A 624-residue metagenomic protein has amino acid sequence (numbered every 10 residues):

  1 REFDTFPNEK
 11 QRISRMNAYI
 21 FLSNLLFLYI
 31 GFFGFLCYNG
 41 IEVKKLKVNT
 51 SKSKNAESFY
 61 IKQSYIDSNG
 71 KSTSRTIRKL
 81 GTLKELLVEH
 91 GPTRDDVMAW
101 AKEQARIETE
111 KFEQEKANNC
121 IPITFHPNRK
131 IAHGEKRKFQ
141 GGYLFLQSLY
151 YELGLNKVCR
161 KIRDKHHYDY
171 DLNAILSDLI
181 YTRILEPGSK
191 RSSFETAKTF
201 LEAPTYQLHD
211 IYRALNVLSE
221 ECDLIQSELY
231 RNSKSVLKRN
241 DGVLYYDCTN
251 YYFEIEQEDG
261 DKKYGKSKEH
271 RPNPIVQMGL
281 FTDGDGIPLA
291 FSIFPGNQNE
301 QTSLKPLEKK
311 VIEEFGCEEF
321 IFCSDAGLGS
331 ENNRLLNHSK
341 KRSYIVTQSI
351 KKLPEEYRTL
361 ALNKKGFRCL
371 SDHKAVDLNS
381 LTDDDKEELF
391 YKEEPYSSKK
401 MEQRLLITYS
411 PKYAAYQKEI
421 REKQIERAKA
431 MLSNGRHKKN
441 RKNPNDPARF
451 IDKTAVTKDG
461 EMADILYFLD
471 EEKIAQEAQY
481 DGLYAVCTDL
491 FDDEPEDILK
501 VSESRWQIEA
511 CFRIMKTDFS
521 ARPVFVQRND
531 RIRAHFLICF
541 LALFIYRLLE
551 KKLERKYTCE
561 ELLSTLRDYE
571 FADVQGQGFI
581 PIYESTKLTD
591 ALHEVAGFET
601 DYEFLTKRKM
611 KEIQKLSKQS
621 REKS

Functional and structural regions predicted by a protein language model:
F6-N8, I13-N173: Conserved glycine(s) in the ABC-transporter nucleotide-binding domain "signature"
I30-G40, K44, A56-S58, S72-T73 (+1 more regions): Anion-binding and metal-coordination hotspots
